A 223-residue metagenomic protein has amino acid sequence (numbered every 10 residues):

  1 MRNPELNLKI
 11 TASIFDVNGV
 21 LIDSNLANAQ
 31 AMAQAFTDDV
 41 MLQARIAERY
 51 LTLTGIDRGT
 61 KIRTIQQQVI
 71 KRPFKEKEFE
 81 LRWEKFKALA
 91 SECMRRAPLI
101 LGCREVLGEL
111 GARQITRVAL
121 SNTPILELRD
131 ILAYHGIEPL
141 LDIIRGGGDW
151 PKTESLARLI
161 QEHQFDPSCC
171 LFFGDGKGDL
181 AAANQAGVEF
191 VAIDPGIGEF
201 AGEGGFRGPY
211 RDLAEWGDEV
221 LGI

Functional and structural regions predicted by a protein language model:
M1-T11, G108-G111, I125-F172, G176-I223: Asp-based, Mg2+/Mn2+-dependent phosphohydrolase catalytic module
L6-V17, L21-L101: N-terminal helical cap/lid subdomain that shapes the substrate entry/recognition surface in HAD-like hydrolases
V17-N18, A47-E48, A90-C93, R113-Q114 (+3 more regions): A short, structure-level motif marking secondary-structure boundaries and short turns
P98-G102, G148-P151: Short secondary-structure boundary/capping elements
G102-Q114: Catalytic-core regions built around general acid/base machinery
S121-T123: Conserved phosphate-coupling serine/threonine residues in phosphotransfer and NTP-handling enzymes
